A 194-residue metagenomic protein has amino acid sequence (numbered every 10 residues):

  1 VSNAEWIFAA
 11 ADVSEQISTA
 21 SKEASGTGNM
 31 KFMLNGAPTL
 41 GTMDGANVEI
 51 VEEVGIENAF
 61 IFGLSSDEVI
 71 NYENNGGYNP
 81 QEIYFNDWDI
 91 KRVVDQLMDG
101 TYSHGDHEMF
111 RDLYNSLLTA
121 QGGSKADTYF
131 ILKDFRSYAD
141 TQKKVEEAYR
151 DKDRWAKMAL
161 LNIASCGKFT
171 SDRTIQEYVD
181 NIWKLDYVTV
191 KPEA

Functional and structural regions predicted by a protein language model:
V1-W6: Catalytic cores of eukaryotic secretory-pathway lumenal/extracellular enzymes that build and remodel glycoconjugates
A9-A11, E15-A159, I163-K168, R173 (+1 more regions): Catalytic binding pocket for nucleotide-activated donors in carbohydrate/polymer assembly enzymes
